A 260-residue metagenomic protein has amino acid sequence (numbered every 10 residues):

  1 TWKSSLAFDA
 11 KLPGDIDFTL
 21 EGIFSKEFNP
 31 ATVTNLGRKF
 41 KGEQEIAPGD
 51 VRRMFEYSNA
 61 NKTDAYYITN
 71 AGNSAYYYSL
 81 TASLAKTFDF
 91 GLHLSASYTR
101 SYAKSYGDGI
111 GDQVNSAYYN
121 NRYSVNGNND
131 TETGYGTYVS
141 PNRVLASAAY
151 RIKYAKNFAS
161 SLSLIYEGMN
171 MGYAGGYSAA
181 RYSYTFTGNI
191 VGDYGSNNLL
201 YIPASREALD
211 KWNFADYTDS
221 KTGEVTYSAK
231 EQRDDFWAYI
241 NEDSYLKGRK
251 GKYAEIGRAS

Functional and structural regions predicted by a protein language model:
T1, A60-T69, V125-E132, A238 (+1 more regions): Extracytoplasmic loops and strand-loop junctions of Gram-negative outer membrane beta-barrel proteins
T1-K3, V225: Glycine-rich phosphate/pyrophosphate-binding loop and adjacent beta-alpha nucleotide/cofactor-binding cores
K3, D15-D17, A159-S161: Active-site lining segments that contact anionic ligands and/or coordinate catalytic metals
S5-K11: Small/polar-residue-rich segments within soluble enzyme cores
F8, L84, A259-S260: Residue-level preference for non-acidic, small/hydrophobic
L12-D15, F90: A short, glycine-centered helix-capping/turn motif at helix boundaries that positions DNA-contacting or catalytic
T19-N157, S163-Y173: Gram-negative outer-membrane beta-barrel transporters
S161-R258: Extracytoplasmic gating/loop element in the C-terminal half of outer-membrane beta-barrel translocons and assembly
